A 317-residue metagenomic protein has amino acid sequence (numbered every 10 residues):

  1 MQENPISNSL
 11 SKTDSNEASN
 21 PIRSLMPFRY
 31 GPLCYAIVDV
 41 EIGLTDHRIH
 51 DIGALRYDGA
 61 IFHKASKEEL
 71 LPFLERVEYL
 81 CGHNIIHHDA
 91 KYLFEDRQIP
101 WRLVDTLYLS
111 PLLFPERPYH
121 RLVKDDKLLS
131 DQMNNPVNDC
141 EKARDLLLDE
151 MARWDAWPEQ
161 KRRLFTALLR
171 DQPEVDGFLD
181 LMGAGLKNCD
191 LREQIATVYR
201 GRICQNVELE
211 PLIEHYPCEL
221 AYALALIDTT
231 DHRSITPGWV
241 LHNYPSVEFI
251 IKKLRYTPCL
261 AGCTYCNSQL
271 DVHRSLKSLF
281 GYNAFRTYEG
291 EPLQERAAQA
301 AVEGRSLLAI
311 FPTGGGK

Functional and structural regions predicted by a protein language model:
M1-L33, D105: N-terminal accessory regions of nucleic-acid-interacting proteins
F28-P32, P72-E78, V302-E303: Flexible, charged surface loops at secondary-structure boundaries
L33-G43: Two-metal-ion RNase H-like nuclease active-site motif
Y35, E78-L80, R305-A309: Generic beta-sheet signal
L44-D51: Short, flexible loop/turn motifs enriched in small residues
G53-L129, M133-W154: Conserved DEDDh/DEDDy metal-dependent 3′-5′ exonuclease domain
W157-F165: Short, glycine/acidic-rich hinge or "gate" loops at secondary-structure transitions that mediate conformational
L164-K317: N-terminal helicase ATP-binding lobe
